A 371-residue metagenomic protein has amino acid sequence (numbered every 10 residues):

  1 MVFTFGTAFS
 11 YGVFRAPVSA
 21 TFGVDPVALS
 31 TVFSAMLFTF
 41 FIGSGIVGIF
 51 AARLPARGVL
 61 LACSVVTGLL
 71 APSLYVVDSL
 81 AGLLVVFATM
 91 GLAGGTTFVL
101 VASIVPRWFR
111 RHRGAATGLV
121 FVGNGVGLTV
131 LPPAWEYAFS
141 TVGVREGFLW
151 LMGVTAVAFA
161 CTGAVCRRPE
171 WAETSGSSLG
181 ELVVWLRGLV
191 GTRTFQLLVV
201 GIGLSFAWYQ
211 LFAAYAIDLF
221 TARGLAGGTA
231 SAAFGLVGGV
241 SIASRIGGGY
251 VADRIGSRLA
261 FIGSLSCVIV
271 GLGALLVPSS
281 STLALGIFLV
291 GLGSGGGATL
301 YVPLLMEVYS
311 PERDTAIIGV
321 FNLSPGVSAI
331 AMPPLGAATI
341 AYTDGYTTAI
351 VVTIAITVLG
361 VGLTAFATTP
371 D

Functional and structural regions predicted by a protein language model:
Y11-R15, T192-Y250: Extracytoplasmic gate region of multi-pass secondary transporters
V18, T96-F109, G296-Y309: Intracellular juxtamembrane helix-capping segments at the cytosolic ends of symmetry-related transmembrane helices
V18-S19, F50-A51, V130-V142, F220-T221 (+2 more regions): Interfacial helix-cap and linker-helix signal at transmembrane-aqueous boundaries of multi-pass secondary transporters
I42-L80, A252: Conserved MFS/SLC helix-loop-helix module at the cytosolic interface between two early adjacent transmembrane helices
F87-V122: Cytoplasmic helix-loop-helix junction between adjacent transmembrane helices in 12-TM secondary transporters
R111, L119-R168: Helix-loop-helix hairpin linking two adjacent transmembrane segments in secondary transporters
L128, V308-G345, T353: A late C-terminal transmembrane helix in Major Facilitator Superfamily
V237-G238, Y250-L304: C-terminal transmembrane helical hairpin of 12-TM major facilitator-type secondary transporters
